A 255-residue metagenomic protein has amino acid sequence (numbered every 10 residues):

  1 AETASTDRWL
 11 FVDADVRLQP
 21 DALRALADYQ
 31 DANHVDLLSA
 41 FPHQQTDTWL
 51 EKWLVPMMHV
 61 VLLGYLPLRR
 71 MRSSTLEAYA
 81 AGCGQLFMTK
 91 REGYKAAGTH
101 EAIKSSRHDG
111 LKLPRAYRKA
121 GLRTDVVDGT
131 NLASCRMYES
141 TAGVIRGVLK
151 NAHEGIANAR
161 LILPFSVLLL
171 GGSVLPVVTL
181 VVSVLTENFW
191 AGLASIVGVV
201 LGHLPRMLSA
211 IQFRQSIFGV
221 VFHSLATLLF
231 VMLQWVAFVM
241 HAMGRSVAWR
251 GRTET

Functional and structural regions predicted by a protein language model:
A1-S5, A25-A96, E101, A152 (+2 more regions): Long helical/loop segments within the catalytic core of UDP-sugar-dependent glycosyltransferases, especially the large
W9: Short aromatic/hydrophobic "clamp" motif used to bind/position activated sugar donors
V12-D13, A40: Thr-Gly-centered strand-to-loop micro-motif
A14-Y29: Acidic donor-binding/catalytic loop of UDP-sugar-dependent glycosyltransferases, especially processive GT2
R17, M88, R107: Short aromatic/basic micro-patch
Q30-N33, L37-G64, E92-K95, H100-I162 (+2 more regions): Catalytic donor/gating beta->alpha subdomain of glycosyltransferases that bind UDP-sugars
L163-F165, L169-G244: Membrane-embedded multi-pass helical conduit in multi-pass membrane proteins, especially envelope-biosynthetic
A242, W249-R250: Structural motif
